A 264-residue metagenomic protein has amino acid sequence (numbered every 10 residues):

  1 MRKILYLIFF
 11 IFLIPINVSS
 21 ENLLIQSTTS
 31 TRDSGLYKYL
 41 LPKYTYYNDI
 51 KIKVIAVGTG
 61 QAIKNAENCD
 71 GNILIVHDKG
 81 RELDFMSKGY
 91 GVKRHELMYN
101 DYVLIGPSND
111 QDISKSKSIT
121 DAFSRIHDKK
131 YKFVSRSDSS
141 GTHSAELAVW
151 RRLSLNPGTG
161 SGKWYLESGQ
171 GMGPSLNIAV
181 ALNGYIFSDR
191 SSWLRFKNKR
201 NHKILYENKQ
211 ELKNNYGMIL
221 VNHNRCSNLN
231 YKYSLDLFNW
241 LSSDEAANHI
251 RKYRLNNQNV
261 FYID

Functional and structural regions predicted by a protein language model:
I4-I14: Sec-dependent N-terminal signal peptides
I16-S20: Sec/Tat signal peptide C-region and signal peptidase I cleavage site
E21-Y47, G60, K64-N65, D70 (+3 more regions): Exported/periplasmic ABC-transporter solute-binding proteins
I73-Y99: Acidic, polar ligand-binding/catalytic clefts
L104: Serine endopeptidase catalytic core focused on the charge-relay Asp
